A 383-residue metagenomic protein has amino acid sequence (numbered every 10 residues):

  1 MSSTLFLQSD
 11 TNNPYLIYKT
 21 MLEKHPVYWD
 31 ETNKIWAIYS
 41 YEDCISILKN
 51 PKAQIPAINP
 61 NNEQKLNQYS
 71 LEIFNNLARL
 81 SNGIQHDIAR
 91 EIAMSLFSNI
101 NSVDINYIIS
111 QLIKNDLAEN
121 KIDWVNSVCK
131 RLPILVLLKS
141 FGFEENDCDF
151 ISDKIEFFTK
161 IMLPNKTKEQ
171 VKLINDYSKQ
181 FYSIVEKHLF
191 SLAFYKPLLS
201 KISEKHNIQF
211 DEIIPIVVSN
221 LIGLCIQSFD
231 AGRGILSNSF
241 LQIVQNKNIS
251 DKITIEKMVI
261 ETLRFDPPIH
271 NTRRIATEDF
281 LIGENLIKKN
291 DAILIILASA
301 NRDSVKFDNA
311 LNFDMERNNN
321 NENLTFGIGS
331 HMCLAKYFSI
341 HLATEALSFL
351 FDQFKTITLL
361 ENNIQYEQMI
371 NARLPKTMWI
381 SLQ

Functional and structural regions predicted by a protein language model:
M1-N126, I134-S152, E156-N165, K172-N175: Active-site substrate-recognition loop segments, prototypically the cytochrome P450 B′-helix/B-C loop
S40, S228, N290, A343: Short, conserved phosphate/pyrophosphate- and ester-handling motifs at nucleotide-, phospho-/glycolipid
I113, D153-D211: Cytochrome P450 catalytic core segment centered on helix I
K205-I214, R273-L294: Cytochrome P450 C-terminal beta-domain/meander region
V218-I222, F229-K252, L334-F354: Cytochrome P450 catalytic-core helices
K252-N285: Conserved cytochrome P450 K-helix E-x-x-R motif and the immediately C-terminal K′/meander segment
A298-N320: Conserved cytochrome P450 K-helix/beta-meander segment immediately N-terminal to the heme-binding cysteine loop
I340, T344-Q383: Cytochrome P450 proximal C-terminal region
